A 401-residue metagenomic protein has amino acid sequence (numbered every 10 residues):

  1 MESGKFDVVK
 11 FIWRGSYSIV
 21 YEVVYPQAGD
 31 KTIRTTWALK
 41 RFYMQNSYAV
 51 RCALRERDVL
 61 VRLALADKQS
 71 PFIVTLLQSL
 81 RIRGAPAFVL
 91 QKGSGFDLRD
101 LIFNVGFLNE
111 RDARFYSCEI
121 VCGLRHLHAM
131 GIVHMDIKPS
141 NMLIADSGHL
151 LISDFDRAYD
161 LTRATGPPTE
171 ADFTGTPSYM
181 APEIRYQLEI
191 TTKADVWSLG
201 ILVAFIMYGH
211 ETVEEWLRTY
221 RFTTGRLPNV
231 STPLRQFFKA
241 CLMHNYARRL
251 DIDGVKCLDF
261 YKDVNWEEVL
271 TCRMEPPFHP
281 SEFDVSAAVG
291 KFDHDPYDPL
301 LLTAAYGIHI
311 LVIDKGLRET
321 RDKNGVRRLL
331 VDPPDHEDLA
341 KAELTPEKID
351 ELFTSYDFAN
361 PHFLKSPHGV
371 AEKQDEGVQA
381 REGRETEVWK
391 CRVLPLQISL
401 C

Functional and structural regions predicted by a protein language model:
I19-M44: Glycine-rich ATP phosphate-binding loop
V74, R83-Q91, R99-D100: A conserved loop-to-beta-strand element in the N-lobe of protein kinase catalytic cores that borders the ATP-binding
Q78-S79: A short, aromatic-enriched beta-strand patch in the conserved N-lobe beta-sheet of the protein kinase catalytic domain
Y116-S117: Activation segment signature within eukaryotic-like protein kinase domains
H128-I144: Catalytic-loop of the protein kinase fold
T169-E183: Conserved activation segment of eukaryotic-like protein kinases, specifically the C-terminal portion of the activation
D195: Conserved catalytic-loop aspartate of Hanks-type protein kinases
H244-R249, G254-C272: Terminal C-lobe "cap" of eukaryotic-type protein kinase domains
